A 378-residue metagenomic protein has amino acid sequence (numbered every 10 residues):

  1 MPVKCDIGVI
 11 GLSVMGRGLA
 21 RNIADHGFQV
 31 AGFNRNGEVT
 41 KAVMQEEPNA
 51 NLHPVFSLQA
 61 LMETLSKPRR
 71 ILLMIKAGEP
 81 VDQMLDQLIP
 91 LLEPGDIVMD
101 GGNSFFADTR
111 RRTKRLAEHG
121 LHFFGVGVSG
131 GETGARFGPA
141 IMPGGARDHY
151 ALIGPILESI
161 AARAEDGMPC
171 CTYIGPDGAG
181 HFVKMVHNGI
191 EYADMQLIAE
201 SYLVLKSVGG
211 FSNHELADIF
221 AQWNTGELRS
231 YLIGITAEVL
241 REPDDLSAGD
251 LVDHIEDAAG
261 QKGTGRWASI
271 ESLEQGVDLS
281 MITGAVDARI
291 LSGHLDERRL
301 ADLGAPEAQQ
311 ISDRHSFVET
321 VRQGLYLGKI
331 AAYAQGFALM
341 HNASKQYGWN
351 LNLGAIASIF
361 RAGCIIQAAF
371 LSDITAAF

Functional and structural regions predicted by a protein language model:
M1-R69, L91-G95, G131-R136: NAD(P)+-binding Rossmann beta1-loop-alpha1 motif at the extreme N-terminus of oxidoreductases
H26, H119, Q275: Conserved dinucleotide-binding and phosphotransfer motif residues
H53-A60, A77-L85: Glycine-rich, highly charged phosphate/nucleotide-binding loops
L72-M74, D100, P143: Redox-cofactor binding/interface segments in oxidoreductases and associated redox assembly factors
V81-M84, I97, F105-A217, T225-H254 (+1 more regions): Rossmann-fold dinucleotide-binding core
Q222, S344-A377: Small-residue-rich helix-loop
V252-A332: A conserved active-site cap/scaffold subdomain adjacent to cofactor or substrate pockets
